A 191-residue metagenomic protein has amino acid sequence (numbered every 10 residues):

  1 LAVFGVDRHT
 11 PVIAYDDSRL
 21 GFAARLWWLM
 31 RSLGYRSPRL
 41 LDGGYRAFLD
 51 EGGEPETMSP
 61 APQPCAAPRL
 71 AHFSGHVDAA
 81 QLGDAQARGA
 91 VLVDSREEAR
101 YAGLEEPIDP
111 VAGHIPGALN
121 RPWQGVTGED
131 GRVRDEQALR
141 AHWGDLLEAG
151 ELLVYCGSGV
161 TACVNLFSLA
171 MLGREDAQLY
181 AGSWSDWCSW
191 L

Functional and structural regions predicted by a protein language model:
L1-A85, L104, T161-S185: Thiolate-centered catalytic microenvironments shared by cysteine-dependent enzyme domains
L1-R8, Q81-G150, S189: Positively charged, proline/Ser/Thr-rich regional signature most characteristic of the Rhodanese/CDC25-like
S18, A23, L29-R31, D109-P110 (+5 more regions): General N-terminal targeting signals
